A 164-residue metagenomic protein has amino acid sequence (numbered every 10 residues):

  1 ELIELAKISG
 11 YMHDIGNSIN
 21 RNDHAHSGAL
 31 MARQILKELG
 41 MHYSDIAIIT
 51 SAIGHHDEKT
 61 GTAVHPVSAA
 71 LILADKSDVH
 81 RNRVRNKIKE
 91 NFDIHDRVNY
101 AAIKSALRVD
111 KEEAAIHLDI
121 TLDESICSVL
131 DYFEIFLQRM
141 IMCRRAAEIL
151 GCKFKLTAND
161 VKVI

Functional and structural regions predicted by a protein language model:
E1-V109: Divalent metal-dependent catalytic cores for phosphoryl transfer on phosphate-bearing substrates
R81-I164: Terminal helices and disordered tails flanking the catalytic cores of nucleotide-processing hydrolases
